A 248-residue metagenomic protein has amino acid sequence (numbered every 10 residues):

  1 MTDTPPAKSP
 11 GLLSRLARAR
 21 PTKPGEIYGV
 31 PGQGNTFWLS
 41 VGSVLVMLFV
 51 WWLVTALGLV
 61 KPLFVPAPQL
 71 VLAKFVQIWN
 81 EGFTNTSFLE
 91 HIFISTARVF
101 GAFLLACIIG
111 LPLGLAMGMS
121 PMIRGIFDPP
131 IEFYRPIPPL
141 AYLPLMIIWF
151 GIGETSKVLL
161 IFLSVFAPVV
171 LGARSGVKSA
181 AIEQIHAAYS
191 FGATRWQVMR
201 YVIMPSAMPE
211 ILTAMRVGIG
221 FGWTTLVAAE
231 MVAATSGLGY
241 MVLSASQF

Functional and structural regions predicted by a protein language model:
M1-L45: Transmembrane alpha-helical segments of polytopic membrane transport and secretion proteins
R20, P24-P31, L57-L104: Periplasmic/extracellular loop-to-transmembrane helix junction in inner-membrane transport proteins
N80, L89-G101, R124, I131-Y134 (+6 more regions): Alpha-helical membrane-interface segments at transmembrane helix boundaries
G101-I131: Transmembrane-helix boundary motif in ABC transporter permease subunits
D128, E132-P168, S175: Generic hydrophobic transmembrane alpha-helix motif, especially the helices
I148, V177, T224-F248: Glycine-rich helix-loop "coupling/hinge" segments at transmembrane-helix boundaries in multipass transporters
L159, L163, R195-A229: Transmembrane alpha-helices
V177-E183, A187-A207, Q247: Short helix-to-coil transition segments within interhelical loops that connect adjacent transmembrane helices
